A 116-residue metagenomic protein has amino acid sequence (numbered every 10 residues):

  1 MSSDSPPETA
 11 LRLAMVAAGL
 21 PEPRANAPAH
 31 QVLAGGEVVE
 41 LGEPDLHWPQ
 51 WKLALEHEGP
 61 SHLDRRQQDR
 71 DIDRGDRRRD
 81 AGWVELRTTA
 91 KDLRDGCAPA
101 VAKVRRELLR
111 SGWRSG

Functional and structural regions predicted by a protein language model:
M1-G116: Surface segments flanking catalytic/ligand-binding clefts of nucleic-acid enzymes
